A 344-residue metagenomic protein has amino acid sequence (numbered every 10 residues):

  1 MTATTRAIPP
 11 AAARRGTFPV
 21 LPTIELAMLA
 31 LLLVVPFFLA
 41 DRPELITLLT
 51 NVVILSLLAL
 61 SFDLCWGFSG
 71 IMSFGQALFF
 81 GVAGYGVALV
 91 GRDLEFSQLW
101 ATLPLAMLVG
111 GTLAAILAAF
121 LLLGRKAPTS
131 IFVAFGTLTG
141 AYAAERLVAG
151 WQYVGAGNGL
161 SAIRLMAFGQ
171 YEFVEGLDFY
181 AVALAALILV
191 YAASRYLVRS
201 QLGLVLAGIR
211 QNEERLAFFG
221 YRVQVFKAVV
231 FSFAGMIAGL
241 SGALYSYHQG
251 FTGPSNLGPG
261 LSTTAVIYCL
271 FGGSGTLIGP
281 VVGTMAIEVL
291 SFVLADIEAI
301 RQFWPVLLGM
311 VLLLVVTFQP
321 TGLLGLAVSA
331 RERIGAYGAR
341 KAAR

Functional and structural regions predicted by a protein language model:
T2-R344: Transmembrane alpha-helices and adjacent helix-loop boundaries
